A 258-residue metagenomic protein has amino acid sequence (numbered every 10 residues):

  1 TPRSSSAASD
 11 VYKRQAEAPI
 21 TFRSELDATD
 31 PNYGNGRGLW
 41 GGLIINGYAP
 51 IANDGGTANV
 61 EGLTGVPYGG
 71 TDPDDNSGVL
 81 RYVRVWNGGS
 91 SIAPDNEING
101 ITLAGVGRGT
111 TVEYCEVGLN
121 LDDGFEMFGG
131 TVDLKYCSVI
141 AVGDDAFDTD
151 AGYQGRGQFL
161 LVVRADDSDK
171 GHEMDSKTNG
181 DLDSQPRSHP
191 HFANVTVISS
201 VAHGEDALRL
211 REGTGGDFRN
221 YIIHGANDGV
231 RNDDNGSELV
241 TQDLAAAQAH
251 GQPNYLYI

Functional and structural regions predicted by a protein language model:
T1-A8, Y12: Single conserved hydrophobic/aromatic residue that forms the stacking wall/gate of nucleotide- or nucleobase-binding
S6, T21-D122, E126-I258: Extracellular beta-rich repeat passengers
V11-K13, D30-P31: Short active-site-adjacent helix-start/loop capping segments
K13-A18, S77: A short, structured loop/turn motif at beta-sheet edges
